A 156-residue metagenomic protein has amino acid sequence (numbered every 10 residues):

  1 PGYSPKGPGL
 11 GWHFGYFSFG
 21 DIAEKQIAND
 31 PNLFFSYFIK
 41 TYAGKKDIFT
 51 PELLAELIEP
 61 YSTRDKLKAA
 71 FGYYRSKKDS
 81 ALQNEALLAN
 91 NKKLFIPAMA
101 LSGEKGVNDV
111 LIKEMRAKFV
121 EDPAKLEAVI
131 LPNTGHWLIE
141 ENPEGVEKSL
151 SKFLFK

Functional and structural regions predicted by a protein language model:
P1-I130, S151-K152: Flexible "cap/lid" subdomain of the alpha/beta-hydrolase fold that forms the substrate-access gate
P123-K156: Catalytic active-site module of serine/aspartate enzymes centered on a nucleophile-bearing elbow/loop
